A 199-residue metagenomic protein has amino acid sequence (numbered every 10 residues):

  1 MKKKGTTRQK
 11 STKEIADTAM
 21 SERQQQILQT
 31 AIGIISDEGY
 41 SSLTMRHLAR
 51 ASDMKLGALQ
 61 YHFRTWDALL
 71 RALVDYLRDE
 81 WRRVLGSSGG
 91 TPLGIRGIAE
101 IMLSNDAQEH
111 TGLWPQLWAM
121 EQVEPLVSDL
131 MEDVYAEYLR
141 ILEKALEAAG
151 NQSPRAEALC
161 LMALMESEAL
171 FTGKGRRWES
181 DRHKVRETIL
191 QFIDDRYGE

Functional and structural regions predicted by a protein language model:
M1-E22, W178: N-terminal intrinsically disordered/low-complexity leader segments
M20-A31, L48, L73-L77, W81 (+1 more regions): Generic hydrophobic, amphipathic alpha-helix propensity
R23, W66, L73, L77 (+4 more regions): Hydrophobic/aromatic residues within well-ordered alpha-helical segments
Q26, T30-A68, A72: Helix-turn-helix
R64-A68, G86-G90, Q122, L126: Residues in soluble alpha-helical coiled-coils and helical-bundle/repeat scaffolds
A72, R83-T111, A158-L161, R182 (+1 more regions): Hydrophobic alpha-helical connector segments
N105-E132: Amphipathic alpha-helical segments used for helix-helix packing
S128-E132, E147-E199: Hydrophobic/aromatic-rich alpha-helical bundle segments in the mid-to-C-terminal region
